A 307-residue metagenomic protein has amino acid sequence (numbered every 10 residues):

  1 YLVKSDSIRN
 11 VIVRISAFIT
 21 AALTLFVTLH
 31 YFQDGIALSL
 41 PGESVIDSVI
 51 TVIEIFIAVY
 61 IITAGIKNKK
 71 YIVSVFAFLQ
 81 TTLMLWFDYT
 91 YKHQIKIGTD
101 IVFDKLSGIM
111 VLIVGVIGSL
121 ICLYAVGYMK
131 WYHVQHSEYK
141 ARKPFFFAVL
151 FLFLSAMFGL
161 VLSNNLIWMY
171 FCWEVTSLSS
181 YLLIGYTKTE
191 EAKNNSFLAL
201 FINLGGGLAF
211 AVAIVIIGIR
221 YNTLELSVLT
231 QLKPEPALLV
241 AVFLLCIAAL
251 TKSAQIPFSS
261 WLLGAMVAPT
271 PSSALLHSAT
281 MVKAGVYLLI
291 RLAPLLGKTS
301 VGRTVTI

Functional and structural regions predicted by a protein language model:
Y1-I307: ...captures the hydrophobic TM-helix bundle architecture rather than a specific catalytic motif, and can also fire on
